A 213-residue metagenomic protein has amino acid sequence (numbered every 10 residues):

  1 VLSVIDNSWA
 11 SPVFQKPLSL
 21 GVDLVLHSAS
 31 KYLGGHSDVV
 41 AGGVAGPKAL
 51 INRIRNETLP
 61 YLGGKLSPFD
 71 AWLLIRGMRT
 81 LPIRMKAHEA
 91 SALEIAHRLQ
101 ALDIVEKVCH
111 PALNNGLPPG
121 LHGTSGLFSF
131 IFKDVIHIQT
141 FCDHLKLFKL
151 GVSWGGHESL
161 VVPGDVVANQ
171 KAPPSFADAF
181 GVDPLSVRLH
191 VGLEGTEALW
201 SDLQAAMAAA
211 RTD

Functional and structural regions predicted by a protein language model:
V1-I104, C109, N114-N115: Conserved PLP-enzyme active-site core in the AAT-like
G35, L66-D70, G120-H122, A179-P184: Short, flexible turn/loop "capping" segments at secondary-structure junctions
G46-L50, M78, I131-I136, D165-V166: Short loop segments at secondary-structure junctions
L62, L145-W154, A206-D213: A common structural junction motif
L73-I83, S125-K133, R188-G192: Short, well-ordered beta-strand elements within core beta-sheets of diverse protein domains
L93-E158, A172-D178: Conserved small-domain helix->loop->beta segment predominantly found in fold-type I
I136, V161-D213: PLP-dependent enzyme catalytic core of the Aspartate aminotransferase-like
